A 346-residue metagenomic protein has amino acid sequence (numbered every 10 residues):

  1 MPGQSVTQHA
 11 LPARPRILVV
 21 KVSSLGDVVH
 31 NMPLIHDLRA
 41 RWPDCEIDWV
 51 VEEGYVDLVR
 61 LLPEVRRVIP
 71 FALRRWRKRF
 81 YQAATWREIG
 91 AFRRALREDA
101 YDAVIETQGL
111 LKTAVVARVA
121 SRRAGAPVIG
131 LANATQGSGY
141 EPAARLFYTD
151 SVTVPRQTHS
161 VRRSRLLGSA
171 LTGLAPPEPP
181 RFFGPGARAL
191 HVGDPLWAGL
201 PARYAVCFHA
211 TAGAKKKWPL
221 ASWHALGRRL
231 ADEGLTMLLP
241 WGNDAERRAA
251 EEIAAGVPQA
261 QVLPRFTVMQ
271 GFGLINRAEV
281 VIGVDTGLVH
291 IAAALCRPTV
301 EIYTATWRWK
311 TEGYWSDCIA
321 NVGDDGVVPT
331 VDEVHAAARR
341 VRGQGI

Functional and structural regions predicted by a protein language model:
M1-I346: Catalytic machinery of carbohydrate-active enzymes, primarily nucleotide-sugar-dependent glycosyltransferases
